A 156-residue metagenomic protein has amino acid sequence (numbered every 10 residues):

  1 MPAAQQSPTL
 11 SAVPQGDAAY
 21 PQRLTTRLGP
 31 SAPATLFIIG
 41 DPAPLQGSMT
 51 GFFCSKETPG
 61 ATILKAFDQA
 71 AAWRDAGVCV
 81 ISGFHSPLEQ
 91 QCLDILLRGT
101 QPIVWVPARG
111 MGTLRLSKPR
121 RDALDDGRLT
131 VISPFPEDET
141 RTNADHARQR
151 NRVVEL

Functional and structural regions predicted by a protein language model:
A3-L156: Glycine-biased, small-residue-rich flexible motifs in mid-sequence functional cores and linkers
